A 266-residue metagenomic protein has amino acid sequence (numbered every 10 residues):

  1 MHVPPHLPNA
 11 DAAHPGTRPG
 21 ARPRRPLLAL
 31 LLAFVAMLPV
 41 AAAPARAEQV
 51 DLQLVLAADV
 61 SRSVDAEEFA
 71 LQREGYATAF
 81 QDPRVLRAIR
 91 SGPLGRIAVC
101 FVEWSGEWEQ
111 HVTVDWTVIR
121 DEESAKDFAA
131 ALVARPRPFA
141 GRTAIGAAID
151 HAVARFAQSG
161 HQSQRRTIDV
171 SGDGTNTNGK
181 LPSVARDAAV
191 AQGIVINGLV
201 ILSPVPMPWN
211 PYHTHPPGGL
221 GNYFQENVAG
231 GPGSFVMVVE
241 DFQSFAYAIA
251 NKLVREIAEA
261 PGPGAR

Functional and structural regions predicted by a protein language model:
M1-P23: N-terminal secretory signal peptides that target proteins for export/translocation
P26-P39: Bacterial N-terminal signal peptides
Q49-T113, A148, T167-S171: Von Willebrand factor
A58-V60, A152, Q164-N178, A185 (+1 more regions): DG-centered beta-turn motif at the end of beta-strands
G95-A131, N210-P217, G221-Q225: Short beta-strand-loop
H111, K126-R166, V200-P211, P216 (+1 more regions): Von Willebrand factor
T175-Y223: VWA/integrin I-like adhesion module and closely mimicked acidic/polar interface patches used
V236-R266: C-terminal "exit" segments of structured domains
